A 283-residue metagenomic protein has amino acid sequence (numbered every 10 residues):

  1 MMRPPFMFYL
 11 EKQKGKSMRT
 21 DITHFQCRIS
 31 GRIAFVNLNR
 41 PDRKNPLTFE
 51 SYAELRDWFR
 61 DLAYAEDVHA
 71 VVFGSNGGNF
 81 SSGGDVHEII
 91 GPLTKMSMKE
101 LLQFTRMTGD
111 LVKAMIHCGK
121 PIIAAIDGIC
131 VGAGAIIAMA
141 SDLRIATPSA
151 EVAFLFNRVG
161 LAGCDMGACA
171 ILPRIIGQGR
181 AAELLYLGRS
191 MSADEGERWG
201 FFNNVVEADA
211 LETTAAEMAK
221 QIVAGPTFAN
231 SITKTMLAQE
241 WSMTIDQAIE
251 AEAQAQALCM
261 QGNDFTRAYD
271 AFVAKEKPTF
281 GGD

Functional and structural regions predicted by a protein language model:
P4-S17: Short, Lys/Arg-enriched N-terminal segments with co-localized hydrophobic residues within the first ~10-30 amino acids
K14-N76, K113: Conserved CoA-thioester-binding segment of acyl-CoA-metabolizing enzymes
S75-K113, C130, G160-L161, T244: Glycine- (often His-adjacent) and acidic-residue-rich active-site loop that binds/positions the CoA thioester
L111-M115, A125, V131-L185, W199 (+1 more regions): CoA-thioester-processing core
G128, L143, E183, L187-R189 (+3 more regions): Well-ordered beta-strand positions
I145-A150, F202-E250, A257-L258, N263 (+1 more regions): C-terminal long alpha-helix characteristic of the crotonase
